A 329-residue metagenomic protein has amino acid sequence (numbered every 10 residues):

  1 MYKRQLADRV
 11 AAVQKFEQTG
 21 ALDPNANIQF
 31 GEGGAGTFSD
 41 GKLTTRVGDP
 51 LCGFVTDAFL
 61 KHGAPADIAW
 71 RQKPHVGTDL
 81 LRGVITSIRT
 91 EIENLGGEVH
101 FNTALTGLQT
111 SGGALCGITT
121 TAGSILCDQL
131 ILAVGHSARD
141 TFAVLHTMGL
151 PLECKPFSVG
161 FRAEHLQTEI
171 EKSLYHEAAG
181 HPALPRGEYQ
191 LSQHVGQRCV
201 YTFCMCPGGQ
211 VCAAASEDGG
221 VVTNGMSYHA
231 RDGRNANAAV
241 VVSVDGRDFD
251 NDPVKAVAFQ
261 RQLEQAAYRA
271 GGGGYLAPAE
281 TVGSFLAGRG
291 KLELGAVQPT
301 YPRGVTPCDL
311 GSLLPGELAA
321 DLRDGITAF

Functional and structural regions predicted by a protein language model:
M1-A328: Residues forming the flavin
